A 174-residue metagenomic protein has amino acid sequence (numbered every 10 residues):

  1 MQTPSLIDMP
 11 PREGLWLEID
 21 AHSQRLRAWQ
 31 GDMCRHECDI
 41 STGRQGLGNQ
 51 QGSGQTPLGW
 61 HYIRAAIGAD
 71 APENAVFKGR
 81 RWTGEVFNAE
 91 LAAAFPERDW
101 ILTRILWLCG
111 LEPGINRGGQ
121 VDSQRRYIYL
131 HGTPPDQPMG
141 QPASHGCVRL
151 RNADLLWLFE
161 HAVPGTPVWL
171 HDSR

Functional and structural regions predicted by a protein language model:
M1-R174: N-terminal pre-domains immediately preceding structured catalytic cores
